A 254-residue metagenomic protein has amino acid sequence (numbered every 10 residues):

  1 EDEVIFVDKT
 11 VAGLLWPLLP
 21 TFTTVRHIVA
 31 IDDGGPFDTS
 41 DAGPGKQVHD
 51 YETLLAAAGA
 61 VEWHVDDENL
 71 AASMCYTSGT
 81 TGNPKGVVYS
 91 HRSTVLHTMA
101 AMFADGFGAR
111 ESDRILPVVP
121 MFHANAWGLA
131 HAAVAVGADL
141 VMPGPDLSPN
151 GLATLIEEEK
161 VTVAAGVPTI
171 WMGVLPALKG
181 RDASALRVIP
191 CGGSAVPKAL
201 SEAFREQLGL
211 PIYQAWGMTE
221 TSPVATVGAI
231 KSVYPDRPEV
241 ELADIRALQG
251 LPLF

Functional and structural regions predicted by a protein language model:
E1-P17, K85-V88, P117, D139-D146 (+1 more regions): Short beta-strand->loop structural element characteristic of the AMP-binding/adenylate-forming
E1-T53, K160: Structural core segment of the AMP-binding/adenylate-forming
I5, A71, T77-T80, I115 (+7 more regions): Conserved S/T- and glycine-rich ATP-binding loop of Class I adenylate-forming
A30, K46-H49, A57-Y76, N83 (+1 more regions): Conserved pre-ATP/AMP-binding loop-to-beta segment of ANL
H64-D66, A243-L253: Short Gly/Pro-enriched turn/cap motifs at secondary-structure boundaries
A72-H97: Conserved AMP-binding A3 loop
V95-R114, F122-T162, A177: Conserved AMP-binding/adenylation subdomain of ANL enzymes
V161-G166, L175-A247: Gly/Ser/Thr-rich phosphate-binding loop
